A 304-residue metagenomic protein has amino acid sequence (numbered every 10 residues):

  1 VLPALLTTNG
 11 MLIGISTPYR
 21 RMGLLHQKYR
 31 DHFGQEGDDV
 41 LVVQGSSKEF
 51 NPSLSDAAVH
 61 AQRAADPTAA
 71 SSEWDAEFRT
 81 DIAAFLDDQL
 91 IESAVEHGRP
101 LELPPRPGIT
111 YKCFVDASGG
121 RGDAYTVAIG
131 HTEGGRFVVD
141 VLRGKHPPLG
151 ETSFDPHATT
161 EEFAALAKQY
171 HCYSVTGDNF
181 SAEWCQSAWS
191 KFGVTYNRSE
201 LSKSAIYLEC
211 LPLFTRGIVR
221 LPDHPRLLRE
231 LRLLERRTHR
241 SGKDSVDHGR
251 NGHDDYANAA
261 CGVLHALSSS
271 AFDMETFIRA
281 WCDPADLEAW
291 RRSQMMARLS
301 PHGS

Functional and structural regions predicted by a protein language model:
V1-G10: Short, conserved "post-DEAD/DEAH" coupling segment immediately C-terminal to helicase motif II within the SF2/RecA-like
N9-L41, P52-S204, L208, L221-S304: RNase H-like, metal-dependent nuclease domains and their acidic two-metal-ion catalytic environment used
Q44-F50: Conserved AAA+ ATPase "SRH/arginine-finger" region at the nucleotide-binding site
C210-L213: Substrate-gating cap/lid alpha-helix
